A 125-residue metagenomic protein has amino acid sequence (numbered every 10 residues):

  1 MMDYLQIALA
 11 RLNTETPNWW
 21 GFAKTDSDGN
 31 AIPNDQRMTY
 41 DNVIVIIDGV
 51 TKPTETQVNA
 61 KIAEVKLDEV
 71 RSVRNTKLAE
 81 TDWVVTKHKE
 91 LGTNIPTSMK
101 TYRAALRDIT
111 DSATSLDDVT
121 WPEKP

Functional and structural regions predicted by a protein language model:
M1-P125: A preference for well-ordered globular domain cores that mediate specific macromolecular interactions or catalysis
